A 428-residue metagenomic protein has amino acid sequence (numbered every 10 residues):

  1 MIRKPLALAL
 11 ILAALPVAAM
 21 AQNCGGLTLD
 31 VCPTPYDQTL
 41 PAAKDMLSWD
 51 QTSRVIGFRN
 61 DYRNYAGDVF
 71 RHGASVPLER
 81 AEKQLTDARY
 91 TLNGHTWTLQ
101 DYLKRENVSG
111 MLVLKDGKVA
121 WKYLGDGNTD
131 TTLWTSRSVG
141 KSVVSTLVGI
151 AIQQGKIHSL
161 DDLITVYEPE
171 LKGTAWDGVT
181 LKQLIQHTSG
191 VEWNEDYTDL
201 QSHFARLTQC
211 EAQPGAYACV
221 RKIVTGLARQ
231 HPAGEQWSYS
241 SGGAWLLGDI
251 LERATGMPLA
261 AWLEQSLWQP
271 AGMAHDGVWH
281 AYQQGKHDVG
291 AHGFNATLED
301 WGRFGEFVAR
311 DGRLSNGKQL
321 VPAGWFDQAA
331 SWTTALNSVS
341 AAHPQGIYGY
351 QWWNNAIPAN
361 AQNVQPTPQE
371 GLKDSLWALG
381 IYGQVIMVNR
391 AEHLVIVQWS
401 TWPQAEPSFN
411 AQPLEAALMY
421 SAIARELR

Functional and structural regions predicted by a protein language model:
A19-T129, I157, Q186, A422-R428: N-terminal leader/targeting segments and the immediately adjacent pre-domain N-terminus
Q22-Y36, L40-A42, S375-R428: Structured C-terminal helix/loop/strand segments within mature extracytoplasmic catalytic/sensor domains
Y102-L112, D126-A175, V179, H231-Y239 (+1 more regions): Short active-site loop at a secondary-structure junction that contains or immediately precedes the catalytic residue(s)
G117, T135-L160, L184, L247-L251 (+1 more regions): Active-site SXXK
K118-Y123, D162-T165, L200-A233, M257-D276: Short, charged, amphipathic alpha-helices and their helix-cap/turn boundaries
T135, Q154-E192, D196, G226 (+2 more regions): Active-site helix/loop module of the DD-peptidase/beta-lactamase fold, centered on the serine-lysine SxxK catalytic
H187, G243-I250, H292-L314, G324-W325 (+1 more regions): Active-site-proximal alpha-helical segments within enzyme catalytic domains
A274-V278, S331-V395: Active-site Gly/Thr loop motif
